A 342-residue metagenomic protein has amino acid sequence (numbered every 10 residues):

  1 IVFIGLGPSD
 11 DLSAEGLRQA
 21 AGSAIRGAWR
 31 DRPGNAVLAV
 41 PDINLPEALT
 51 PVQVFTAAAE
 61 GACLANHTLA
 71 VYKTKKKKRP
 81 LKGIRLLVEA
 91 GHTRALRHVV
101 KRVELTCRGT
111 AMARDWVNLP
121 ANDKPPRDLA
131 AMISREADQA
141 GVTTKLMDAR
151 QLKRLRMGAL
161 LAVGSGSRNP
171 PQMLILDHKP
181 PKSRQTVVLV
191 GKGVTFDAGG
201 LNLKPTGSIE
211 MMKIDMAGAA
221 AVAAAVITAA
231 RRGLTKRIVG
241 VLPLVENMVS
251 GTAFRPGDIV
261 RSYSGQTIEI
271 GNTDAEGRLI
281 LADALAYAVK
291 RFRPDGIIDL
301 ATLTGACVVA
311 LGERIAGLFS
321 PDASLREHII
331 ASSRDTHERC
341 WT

Functional and structural regions predicted by a protein language model:
I1-G193: Short amphipathic alpha-helical segment within the helicase RecA-like ATPase core that mediates nucleic-acid
N35, A113, A130-T342: A generic structural signal for tightly packed, nonpolar segments enriched in small/aliphatic residues
